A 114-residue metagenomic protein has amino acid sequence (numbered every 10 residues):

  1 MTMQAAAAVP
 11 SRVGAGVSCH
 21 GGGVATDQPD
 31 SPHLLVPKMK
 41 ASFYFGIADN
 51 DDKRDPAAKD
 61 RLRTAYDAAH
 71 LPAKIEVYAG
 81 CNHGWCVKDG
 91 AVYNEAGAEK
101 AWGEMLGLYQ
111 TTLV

Functional and structural regions predicted by a protein language model:
M1-V114: N-terminal cap/leader regions of alpha/beta-hydrolase-fold enzymes, predominantly small-molecule hydrolases
